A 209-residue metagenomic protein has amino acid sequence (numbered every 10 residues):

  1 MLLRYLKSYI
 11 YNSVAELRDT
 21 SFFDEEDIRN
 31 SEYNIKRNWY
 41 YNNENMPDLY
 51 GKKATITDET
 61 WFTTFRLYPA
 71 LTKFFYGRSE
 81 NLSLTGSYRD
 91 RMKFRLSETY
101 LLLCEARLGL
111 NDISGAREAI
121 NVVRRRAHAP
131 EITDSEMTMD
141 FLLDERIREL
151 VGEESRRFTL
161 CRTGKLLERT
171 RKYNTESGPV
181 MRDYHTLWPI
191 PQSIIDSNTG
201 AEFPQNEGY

Functional and structural regions predicted by a protein language model:
M1, G86, D90-K93, R124 (+1 more regions): Long, intrinsically disordered, low-complexity segments
M1-R95: Flexible, polar/acidic helix-loop-strand segments at domain edges
V14, I28, I56, I113 (+4 more regions): Extended aliphatic helical segments
D27-Y33, R91-V123, M139-E149: Extended, hydrophobic/aromatic-rich amphipathic alpha-helical segments that build helical scaffolds
Y41, P47, L108, L166 (+1 more regions): Amphipathic alpha-helical interaction segments
L71, R78, Y100, D112 (+2 more regions): Intrinsically disordered, low-complexity segments enriched in polar/charged small residues
